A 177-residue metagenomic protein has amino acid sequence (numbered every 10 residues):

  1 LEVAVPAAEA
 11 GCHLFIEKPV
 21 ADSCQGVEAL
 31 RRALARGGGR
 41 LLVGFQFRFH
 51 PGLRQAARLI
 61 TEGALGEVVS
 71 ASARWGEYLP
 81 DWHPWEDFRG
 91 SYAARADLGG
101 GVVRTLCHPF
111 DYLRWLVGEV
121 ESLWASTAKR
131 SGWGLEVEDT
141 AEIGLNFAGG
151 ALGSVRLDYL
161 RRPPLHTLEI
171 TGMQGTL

Functional and structural regions predicted by a protein language model:
L1, S23, Y78-H83, W133-G134 (+1 more regions): A short beta-to-alpha transition loop/helix N-cap that caps and shapes the active-site region
L1-R48, G63: Beta-strand-loop-alpha-helix segment that lines the small-molecule cofactor/substrate pocket of alpha/beta enzymes
E2, A29, Q55-R58, D111-Y112 (+1 more regions): Alpha-helical elements of Rossmann-like donor-binding domains used by nucleotide-donor carbohydrate transfer enzymes
R32-R36, R58-E62, D87-S91, A141-E142 (+1 more regions): Short, hinge-like loop/turn segments at secondary-structure boundaries
F47-G134: Predominantly a Rossmann-like dinucleotide-binding segment in NAD(P)-dependent oxidoreductases
F110-L177: Contiguous beta-strand/loop segments that form the cofactor/metal-binding neighborhood of enzyme cores
